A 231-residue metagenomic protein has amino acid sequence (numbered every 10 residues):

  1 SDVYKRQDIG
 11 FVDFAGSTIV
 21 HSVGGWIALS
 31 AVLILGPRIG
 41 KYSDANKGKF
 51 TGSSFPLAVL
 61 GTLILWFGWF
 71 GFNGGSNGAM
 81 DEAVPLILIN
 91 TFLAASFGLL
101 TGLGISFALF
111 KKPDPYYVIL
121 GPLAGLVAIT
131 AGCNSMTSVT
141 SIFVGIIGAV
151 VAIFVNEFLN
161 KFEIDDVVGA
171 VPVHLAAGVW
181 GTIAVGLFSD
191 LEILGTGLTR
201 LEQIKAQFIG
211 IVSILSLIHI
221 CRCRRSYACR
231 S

Functional and structural regions predicted by a protein language model:
S1, K5-G75: Glycine-rich, mobile lid/loop segments that gate access to catalytic sites or pores
D2-Y4, H219, C223-R225, R230: Short, small-residue-biased leader/transition segments that mark boundaries at the very start of proteins
K5-I9, G74-E82, I193-Q203: Membrane-interface helix termini and inter-helical loops of multi-pass transporters
A15-I27, F92-L93, I119, T140-F143: Membrane-interface loop-to-helix entry segments
G25-L33, P37, T62, W66-F70 (+10 more regions): Transmembrane alpha-helical segments of multi-pass membrane transport proteins and ion-pumping complexes
G52-P56, P113-P122, G169-V171: Cytoplasmic-side transmembrane-helix entry/capping segments in multi-pass membrane proteins
A83, I87, L198-S216: Structural signal for the N-terminal portions of transmembrane helices and their immediately preceding loop/interface
P85-S96, T137-I147: Structural signature of hydrophobic alpha-helical transmembrane segments
